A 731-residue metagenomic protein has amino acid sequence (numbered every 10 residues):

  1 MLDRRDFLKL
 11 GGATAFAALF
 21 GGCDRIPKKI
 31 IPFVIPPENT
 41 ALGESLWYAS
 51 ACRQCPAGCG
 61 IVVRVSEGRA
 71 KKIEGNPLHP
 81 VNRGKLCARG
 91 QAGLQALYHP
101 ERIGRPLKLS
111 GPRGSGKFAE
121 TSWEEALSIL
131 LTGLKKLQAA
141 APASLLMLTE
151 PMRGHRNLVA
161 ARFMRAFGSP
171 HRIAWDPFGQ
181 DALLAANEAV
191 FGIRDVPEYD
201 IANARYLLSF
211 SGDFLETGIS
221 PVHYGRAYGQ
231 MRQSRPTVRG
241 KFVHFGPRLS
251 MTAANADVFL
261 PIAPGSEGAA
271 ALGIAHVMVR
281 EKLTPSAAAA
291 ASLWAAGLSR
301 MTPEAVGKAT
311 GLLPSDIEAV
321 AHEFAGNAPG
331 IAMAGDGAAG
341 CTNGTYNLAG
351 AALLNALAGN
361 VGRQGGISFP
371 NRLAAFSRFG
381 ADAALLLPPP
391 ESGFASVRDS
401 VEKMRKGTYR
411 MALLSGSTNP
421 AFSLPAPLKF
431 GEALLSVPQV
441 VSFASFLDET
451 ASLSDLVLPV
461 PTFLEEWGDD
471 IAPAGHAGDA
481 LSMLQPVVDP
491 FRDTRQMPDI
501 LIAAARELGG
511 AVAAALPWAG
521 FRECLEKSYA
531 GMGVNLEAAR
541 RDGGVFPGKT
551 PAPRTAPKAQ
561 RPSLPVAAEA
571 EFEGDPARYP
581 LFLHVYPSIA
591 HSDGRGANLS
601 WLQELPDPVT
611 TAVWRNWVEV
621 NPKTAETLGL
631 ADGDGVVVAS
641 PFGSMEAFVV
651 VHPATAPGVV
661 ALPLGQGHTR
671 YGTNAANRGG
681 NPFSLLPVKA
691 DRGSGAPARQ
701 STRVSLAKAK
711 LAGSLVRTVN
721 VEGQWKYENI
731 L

Functional and structural regions predicted by a protein language model:
M1-E281, A289, L313, A319 (+10 more regions): N-terminal export/assembly segments and adjacent metallocofactor-ligating motifs of anaerobic energy-metabolism
V62, A141, L145, Y199-Y206 (+1 more regions): Domain-level signature for respiratory redox metalloenzymes
